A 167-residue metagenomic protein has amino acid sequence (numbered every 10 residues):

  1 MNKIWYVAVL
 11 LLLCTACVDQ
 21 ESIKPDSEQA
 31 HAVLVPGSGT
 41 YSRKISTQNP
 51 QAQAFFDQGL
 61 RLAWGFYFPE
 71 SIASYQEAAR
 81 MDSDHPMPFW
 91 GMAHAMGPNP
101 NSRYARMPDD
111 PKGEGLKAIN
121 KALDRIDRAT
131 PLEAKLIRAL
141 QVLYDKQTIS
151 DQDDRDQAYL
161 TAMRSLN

Functional and structural regions predicted by a protein language model:
M1-N2, G59: Generic cytosolic/nucleocytoplasmic N-terminal low-complexity/intrinsically disordered segments
N2-A8: Sec-dependent signal peptide recognition, specifically the positively charged N-region followed immediately by
V9-L10, A52: Exposed boundary/loop context
L13-A16: C-terminal motif of bacterial Sec signal peptides marking the signal peptidase cleavage site
S22-N167: Short coil/linker segments at helix-helix boundaries
